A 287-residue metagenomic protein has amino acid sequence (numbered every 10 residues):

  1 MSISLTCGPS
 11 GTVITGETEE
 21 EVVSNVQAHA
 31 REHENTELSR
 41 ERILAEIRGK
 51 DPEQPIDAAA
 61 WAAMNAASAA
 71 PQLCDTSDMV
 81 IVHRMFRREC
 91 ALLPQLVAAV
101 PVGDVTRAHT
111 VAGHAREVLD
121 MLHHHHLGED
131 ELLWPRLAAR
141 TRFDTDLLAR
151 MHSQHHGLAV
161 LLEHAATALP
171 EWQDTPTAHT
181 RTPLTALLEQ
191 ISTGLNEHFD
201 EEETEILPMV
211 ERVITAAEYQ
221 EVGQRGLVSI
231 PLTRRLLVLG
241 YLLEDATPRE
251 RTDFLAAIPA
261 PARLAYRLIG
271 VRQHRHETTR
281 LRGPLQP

Functional and structural regions predicted by a protein language model:
M1-P9, V13, E19-P287: Small-residue-biased structural context
